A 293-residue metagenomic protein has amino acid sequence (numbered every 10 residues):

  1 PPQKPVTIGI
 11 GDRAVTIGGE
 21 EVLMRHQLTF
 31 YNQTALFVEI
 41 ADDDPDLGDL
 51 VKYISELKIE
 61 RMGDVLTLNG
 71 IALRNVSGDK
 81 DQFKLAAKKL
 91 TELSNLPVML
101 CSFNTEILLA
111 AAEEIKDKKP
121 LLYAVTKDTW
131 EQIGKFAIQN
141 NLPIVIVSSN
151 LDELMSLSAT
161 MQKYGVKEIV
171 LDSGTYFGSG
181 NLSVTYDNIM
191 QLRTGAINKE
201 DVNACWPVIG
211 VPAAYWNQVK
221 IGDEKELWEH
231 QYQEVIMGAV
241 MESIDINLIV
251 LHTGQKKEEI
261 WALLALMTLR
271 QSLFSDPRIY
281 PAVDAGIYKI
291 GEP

Functional and structural regions predicted by a protein language model:
P2-S156: Active-site beta->alpha loop and helix N-cap motifs at the rims of alpha/beta catalytic domains
D128-G291: Catalytic alpha/beta core domains of metabolic enzymes, predominantly
